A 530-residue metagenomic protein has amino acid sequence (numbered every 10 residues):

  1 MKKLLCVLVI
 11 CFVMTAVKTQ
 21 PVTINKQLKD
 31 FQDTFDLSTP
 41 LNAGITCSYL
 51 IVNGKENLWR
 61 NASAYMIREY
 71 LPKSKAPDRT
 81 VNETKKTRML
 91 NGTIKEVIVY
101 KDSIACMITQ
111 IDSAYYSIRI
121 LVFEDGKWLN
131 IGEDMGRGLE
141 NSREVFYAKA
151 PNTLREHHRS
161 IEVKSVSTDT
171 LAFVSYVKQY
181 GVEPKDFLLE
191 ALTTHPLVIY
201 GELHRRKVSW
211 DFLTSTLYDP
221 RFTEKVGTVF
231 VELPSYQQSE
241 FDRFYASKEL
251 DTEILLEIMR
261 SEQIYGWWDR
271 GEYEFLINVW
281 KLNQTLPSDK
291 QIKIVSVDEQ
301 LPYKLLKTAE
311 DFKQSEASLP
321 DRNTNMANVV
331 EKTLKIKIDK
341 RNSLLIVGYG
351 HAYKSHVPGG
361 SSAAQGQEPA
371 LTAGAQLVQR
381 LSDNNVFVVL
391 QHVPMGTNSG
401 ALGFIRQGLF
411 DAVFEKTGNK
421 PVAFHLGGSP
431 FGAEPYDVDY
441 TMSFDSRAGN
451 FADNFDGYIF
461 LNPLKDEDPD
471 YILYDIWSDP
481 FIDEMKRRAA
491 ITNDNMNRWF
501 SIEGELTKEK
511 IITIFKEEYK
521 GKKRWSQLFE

Functional and structural regions predicted by a protein language model:
L4-V13: Sec-dependent N-terminal signal peptides
F12-T23: Bacterial Sec-dependent signal peptides at the C-terminal "C-region" and cleavage site
V22-S38, M66-V122, E133-G136: Surface-exposed, charged secondary-structure patches
Q27-K55: Short, aromatic-enriched amphipathic alpha-helices that serve as compact interaction elements
T46-L71: Short, well-ordered alpha-helical segments enriched in acidic and aromatic residues
S63-M66, K101-S103, Q110-S113, V122-D125 (+6 more regions): A mature extracytoplasmic/lumenal domain signature
L129-K149: A short, surface-exposed interaction/processing loop segment used at functional sites
Y147-E530: Compositional signal for N-terminal targeting/processing segments
